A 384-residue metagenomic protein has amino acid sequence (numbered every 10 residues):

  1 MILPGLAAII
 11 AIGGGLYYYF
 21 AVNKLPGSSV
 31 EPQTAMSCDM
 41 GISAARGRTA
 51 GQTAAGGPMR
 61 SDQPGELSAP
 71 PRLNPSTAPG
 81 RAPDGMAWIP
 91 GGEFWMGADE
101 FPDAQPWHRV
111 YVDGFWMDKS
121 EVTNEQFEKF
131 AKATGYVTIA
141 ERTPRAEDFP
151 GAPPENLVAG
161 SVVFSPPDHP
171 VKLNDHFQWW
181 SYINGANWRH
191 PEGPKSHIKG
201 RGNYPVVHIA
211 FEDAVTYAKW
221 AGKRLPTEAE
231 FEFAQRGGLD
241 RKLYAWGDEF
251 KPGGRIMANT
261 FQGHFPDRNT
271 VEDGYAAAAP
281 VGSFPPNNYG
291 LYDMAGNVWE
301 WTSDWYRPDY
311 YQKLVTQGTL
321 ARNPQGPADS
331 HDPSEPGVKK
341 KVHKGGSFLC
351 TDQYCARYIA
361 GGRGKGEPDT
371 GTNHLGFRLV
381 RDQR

Functional and structural regions predicted by a protein language model:
M1-K195, E212, V342-G346, E367 (+1 more regions): Short, compositionally biased
P58, D62, W88-I89, W95 (+2 more regions): Functional-site microenvironments in short loops/helix caps that host divalent-cation chemistry
H374: Active-site beta-strand/loop architecture of penicillin-binding DD-peptidases
